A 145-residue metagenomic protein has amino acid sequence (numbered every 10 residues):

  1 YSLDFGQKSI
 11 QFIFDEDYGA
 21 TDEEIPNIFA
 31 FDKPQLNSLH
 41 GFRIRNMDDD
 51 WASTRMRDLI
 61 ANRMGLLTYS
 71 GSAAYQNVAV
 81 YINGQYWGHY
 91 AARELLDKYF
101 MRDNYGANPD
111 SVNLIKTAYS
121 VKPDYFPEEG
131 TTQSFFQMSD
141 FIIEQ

Functional and structural regions predicted by a protein language model:
F5-W51, L67-A73, A79-Q145: Internal "kinase-insert"/substrate-recognition segments embedded within catalytic cores of ATP-dependent enzymes
M56-S70: Zn2+-dependent metallopeptidase catalytic core
